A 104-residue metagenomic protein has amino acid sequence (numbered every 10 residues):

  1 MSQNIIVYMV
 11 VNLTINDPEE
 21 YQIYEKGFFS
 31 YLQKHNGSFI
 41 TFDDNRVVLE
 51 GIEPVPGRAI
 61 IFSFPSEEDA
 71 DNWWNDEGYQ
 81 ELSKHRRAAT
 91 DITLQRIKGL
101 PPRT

Functional and structural regions predicted by a protein language model:
M1-R58, P65-N75, K98-T104: Short S/T/G/P-rich N-terminal loop/turn motif that feeds into the first structured element of a domain
S2, T90-T93: Membrane-anchoring alpha-helices and their flanking helix-loop junctions
S38, L82-S83, T93-R96: A short linear hydrophobic-aromatic micro-motif
D71, G78-D91: C-terminal structural segments of small proteins and small subunits
